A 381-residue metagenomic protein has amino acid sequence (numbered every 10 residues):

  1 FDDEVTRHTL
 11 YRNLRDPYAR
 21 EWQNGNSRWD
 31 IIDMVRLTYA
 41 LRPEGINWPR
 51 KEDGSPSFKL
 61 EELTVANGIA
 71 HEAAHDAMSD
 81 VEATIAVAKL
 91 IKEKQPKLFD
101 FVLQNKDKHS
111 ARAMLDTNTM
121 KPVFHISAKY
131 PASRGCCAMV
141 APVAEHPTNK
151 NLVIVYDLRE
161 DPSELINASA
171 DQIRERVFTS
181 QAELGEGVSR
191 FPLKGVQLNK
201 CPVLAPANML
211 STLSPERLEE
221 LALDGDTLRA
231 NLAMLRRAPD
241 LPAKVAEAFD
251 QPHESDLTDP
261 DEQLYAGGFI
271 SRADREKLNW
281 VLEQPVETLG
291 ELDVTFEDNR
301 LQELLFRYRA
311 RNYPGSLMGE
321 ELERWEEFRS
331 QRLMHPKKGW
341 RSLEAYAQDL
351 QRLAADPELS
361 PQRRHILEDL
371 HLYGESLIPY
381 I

Functional and structural regions predicted by a protein language model:
F1-P96, N105, G267, R275-S316 (+1 more regions): Metal-dependent phosphoesterase core characteristic of DEDDh/y 3'-5' exonuclease domains
F1-R42, A205-V281, L377: Conserved DEDDh/DEDDy metal-dependent 3′-5′ exonuclease domain
N26, K150-V153, N199: Sequence-level motif detector for i,i+2 pairs with an aromatic at +2
E93, Q104-V188: Acidic catalytic cores of enzymes that act on phosphate-bearing nucleotides/polynucleotides
Q95, Q104, D224-G225, M234-A238 (+1 more regions): Polar helix-capping/helix-linker motif
V177-L223: Structured mid-domain segments that build the active-site/substrate or prosthetic-cofactor binding neighborhood
R324-I381: C-terminal non-catalytic accessory extensions
